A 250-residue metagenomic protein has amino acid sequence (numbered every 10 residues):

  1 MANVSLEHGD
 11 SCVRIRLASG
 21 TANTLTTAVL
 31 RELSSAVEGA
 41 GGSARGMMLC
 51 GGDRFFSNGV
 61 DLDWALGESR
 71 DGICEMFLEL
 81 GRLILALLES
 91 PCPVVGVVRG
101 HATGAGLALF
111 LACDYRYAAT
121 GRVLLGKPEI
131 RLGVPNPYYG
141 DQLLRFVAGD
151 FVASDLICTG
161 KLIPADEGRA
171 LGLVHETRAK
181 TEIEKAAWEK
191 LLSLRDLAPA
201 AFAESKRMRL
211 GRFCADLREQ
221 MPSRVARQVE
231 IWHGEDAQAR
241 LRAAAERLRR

Functional and structural regions predicted by a protein language model:
M1-C50, L85, E89: Conserved CoA-thioester-binding segment of acyl-CoA-metabolizing enzymes
M1-R14, T159-R195, A203-A215, R224 (+1 more regions): Amphipathic alpha-helical segments at domain termini/boundaries
I15, E32-L33, L49, D61 (+5 more regions): Terminal peptide-recognition signature
L30, L62, L80, D141 (+4 more regions): A general structural signal for well-ordered alpha-helical segments in protein cores
R31-E32, S43, C50-L83, A102: Glycine- (often His-adjacent) and acidic-residue-rich active-site loop that binds/positions the CoA thioester
A86-P199: Crotonase-fold acyl-CoA enzyme core
